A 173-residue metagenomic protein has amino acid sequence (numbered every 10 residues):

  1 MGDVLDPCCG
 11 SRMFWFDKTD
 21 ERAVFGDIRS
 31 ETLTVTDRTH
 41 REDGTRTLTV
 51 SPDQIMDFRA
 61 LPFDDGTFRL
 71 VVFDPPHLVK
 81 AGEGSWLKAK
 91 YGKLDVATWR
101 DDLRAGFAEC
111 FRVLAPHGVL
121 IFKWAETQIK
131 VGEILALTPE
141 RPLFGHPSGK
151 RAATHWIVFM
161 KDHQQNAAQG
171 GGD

Functional and structural regions predicted by a protein language model:
M1-D173: Class I S-adenosyl-L-methionine-dependent methyltransferase catalytic core
